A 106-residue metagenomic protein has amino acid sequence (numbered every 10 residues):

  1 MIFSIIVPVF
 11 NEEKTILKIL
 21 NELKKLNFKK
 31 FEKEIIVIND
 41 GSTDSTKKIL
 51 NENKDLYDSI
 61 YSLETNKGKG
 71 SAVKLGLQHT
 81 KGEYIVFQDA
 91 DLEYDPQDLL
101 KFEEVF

Functional and structural regions predicted by a protein language model:
I2-S4, E34: Cell-envelope/extracellular polymer assembly enzymes that use nucleotide-activated donors
E12-L26: Short, well-formed alpha-helical segments that are part of the catalytic scaffolds of diverse glycosyltransferases
E12-T15, S42, K69, D95: Donor nucleotide-sugar binding loop of glycosyltransferases
K33, K47-H79: Conserved donor nucleotide-binding strand/loop of the catalytic core
N39-K48, L92: A conserved acidic beta->alpha catalytic loop
L63, Q88-A90: Catalytic metal- and UDP-sugar-binding loop of GT-A-like glycosyltransferases, i.e., residues flanking the conserved
I85: Short aromatic/hydrophobic "clamp" motif used to bind/position activated sugar donors
L99-F106: Conserved donor-nucleotide/metal-binding helix-loop-beta segment in metal-dependent transferases, i.e., the alpha-helix
